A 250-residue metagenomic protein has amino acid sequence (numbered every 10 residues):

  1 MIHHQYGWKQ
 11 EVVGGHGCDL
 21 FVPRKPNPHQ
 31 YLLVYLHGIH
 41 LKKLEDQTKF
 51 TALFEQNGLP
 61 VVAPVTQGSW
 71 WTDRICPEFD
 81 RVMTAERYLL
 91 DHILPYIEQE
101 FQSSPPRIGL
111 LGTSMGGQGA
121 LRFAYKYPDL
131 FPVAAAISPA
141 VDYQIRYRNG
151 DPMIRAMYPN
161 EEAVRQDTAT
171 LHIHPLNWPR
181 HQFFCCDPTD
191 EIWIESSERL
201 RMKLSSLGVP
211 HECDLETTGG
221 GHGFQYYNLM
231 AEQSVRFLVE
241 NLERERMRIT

Functional and structural regions predicted by a protein language model:
M1-T250: Non-catalytic cap/lid and distal C-terminal segments of serine-dependent acyl enzymes
